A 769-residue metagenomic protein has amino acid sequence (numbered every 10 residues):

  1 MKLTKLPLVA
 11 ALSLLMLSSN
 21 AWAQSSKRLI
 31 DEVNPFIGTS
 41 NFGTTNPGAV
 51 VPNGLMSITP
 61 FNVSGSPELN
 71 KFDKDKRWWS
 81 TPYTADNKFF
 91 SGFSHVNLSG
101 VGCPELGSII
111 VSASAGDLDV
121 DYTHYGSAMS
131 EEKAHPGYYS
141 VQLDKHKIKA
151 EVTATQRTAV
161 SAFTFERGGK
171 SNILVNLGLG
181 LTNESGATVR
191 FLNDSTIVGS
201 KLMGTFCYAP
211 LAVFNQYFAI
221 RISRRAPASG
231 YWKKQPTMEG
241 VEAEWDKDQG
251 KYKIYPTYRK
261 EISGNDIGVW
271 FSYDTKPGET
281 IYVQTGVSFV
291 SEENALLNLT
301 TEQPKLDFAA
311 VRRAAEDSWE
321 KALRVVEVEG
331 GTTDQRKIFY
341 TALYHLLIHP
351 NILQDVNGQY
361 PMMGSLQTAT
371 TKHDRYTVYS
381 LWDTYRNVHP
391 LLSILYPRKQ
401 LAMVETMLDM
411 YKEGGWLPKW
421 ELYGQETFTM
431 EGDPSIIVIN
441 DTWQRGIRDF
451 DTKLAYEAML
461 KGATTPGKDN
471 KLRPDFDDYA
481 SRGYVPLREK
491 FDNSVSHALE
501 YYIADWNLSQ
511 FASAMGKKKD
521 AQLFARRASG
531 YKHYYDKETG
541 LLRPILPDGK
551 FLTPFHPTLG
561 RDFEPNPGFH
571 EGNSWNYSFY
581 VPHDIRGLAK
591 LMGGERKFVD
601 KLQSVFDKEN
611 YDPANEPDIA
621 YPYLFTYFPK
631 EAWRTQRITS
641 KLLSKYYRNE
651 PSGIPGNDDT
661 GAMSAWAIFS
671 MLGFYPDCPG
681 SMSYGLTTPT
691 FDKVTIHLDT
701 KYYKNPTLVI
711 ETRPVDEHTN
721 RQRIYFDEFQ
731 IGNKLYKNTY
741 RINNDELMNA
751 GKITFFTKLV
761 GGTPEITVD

Functional and structural regions predicted by a protein language model:
M1-S25: Bacterial Sec-dependent N-terminal signal peptides
Q24-H389, S393-I437, W443-L499, N507-H533 (+9 more regions): Accessory carbohydrate-recognition regions in carbohydrate-active enzymes
A504: ATP-dependent phospho-/nucleotidyl transfer catalytic cores
D677, Y702-V709: Flexible, glycine/threonine-enriched loop-and-boundary segments that flank and lead into catalytic domains of large
E728-Q730: Beta-strand signatures of extracellular beta-sandwich domains
